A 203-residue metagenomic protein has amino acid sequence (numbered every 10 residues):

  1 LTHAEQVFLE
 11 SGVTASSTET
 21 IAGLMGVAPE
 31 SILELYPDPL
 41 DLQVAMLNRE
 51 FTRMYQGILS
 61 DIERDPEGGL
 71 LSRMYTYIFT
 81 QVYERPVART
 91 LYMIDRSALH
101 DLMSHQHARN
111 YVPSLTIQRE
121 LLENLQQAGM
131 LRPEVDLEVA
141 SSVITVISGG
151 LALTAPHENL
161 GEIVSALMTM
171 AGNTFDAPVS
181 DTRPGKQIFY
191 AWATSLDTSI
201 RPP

Functional and structural regions predicted by a protein language model:
H3, V7-D41, A45: Helix-turn-helix
S17, R89-I94, H100-D101, E134 (+1 more regions): Short, hydrophobic secondary-structure boundary micro-motifs
A45, L59-A88, S141-I144: Hydrophobic alpha-helical connector segments
L47-Y55: Short, basic, alpha-helical segments at the C-terminal edge of helix-turn-helix-like DNA-binding modules
V82-H105, R119: Amphipathic alpha-helical segments used for helix-helix packing
D101-M130, V135-T145: Amphipathic alpha-helical packing segments from all-alpha helical-bundle domains
L115-A128, L153, H157-P203: C-terminal peripheral helix-coil segments that are non-catalytic and often amphipathic
S148: Cytochrome P450 catalytic-core helices
